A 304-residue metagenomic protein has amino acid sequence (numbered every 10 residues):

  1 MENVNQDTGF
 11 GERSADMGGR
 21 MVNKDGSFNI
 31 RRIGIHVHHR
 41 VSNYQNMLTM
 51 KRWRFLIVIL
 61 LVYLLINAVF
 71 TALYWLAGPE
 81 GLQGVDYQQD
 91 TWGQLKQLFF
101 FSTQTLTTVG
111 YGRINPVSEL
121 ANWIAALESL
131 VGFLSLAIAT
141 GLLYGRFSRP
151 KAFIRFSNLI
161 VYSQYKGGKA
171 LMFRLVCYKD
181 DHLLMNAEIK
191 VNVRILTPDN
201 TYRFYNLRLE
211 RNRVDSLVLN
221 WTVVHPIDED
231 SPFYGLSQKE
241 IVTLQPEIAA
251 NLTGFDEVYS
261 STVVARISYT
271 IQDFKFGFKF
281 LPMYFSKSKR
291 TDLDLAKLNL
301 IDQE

Functional and structural regions predicted by a protein language model:
M1-I30, V85: Short, non-transmembrane cytosolic segments of multipass membrane proteins
A15, V37-L56, R113: Cytosolic juxtamembrane amphipathic/interface segments immediately preceding and feeding into a transmembrane helix
V62-F70, Y74, G132, L136 (+1 more regions): Alpha-helical transmembrane segments of multipass membrane proteins
I66-L98: Outer-pore turret/helix-boundary of cation channels
D86-F153: Pore domain of cation channels
I138-Y202: Canonical alpha-helical transmembrane segment with a positive-inside/aromatic-interface signature
R203-V242, D256-S261: Extended, solvent-exposed segments with strong compositional bias
V258-E304: Acidic, serine/threonine- and proline-rich intrinsically disordered appendage/tail regions
